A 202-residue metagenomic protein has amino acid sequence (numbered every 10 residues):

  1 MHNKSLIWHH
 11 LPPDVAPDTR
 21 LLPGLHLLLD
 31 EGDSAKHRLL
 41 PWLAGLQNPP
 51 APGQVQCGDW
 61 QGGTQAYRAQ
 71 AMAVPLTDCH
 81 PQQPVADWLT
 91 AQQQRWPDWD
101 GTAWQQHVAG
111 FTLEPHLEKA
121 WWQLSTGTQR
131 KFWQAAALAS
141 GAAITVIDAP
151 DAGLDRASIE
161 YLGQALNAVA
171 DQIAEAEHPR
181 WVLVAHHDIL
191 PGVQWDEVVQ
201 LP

Functional and structural regions predicted by a protein language model:
M1-V15: Conserved N-terminal strand/loop that marks the beginning of ABC ATPase nucleotide-binding domains
H26-Q94, H187-G192, P202: ABC ATPase nucleotide-binding domain signature region
P84, S125-G127: ABC transporter NBD signature
H107-Q123: Conserved ABC nucleotide-binding domain
Q134-A135: Hydrophobic anchor residue at the start of the ABC signature
L138-I144: A short, proline-enriched helix->beta-strand linker immediately N-terminal to the Walker B motif in ABC-type P-loop
D148, G153-E160: ABC-family nucleotide-binding domains
A157, A165-G192: Conserved catalytic loops of ABC-family nucleotide-binding domains
